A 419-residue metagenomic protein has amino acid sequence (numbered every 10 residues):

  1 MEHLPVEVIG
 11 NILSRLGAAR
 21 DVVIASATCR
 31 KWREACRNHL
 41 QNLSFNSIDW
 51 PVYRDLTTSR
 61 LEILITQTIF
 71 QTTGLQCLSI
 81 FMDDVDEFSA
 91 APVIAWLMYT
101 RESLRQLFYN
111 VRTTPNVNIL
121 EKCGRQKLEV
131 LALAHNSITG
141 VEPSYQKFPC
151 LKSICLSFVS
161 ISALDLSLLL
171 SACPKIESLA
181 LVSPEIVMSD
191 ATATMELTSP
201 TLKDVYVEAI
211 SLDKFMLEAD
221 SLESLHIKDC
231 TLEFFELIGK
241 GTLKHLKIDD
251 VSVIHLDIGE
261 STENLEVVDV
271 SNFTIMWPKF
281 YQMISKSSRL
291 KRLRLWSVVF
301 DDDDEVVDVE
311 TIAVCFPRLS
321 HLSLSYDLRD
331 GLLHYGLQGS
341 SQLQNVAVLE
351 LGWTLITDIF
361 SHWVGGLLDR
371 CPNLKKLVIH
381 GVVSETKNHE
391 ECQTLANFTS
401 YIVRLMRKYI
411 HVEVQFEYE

Functional and structural regions predicted by a protein language model:
H3-N11, R15-T201, E208: Leucine-rich repeat
R30, T73, E102, C123-Q126 (+13 more regions): Inter-repeat linker/turn residues at the boundaries of leucine-rich repeats
S47-W50, I80-V85, Y109-T114, L133-I138 (+10 more regions): Concave beta-strand-loop units of leucine-rich repeat
L75, L104-L107, L128, L151-I154 (+13 more regions): Conserved hydrophobic position(s) of the canonical leucine-rich repeat
S89-V93, N118-I119, V141-P143, D165-L166 (+7 more regions): The leucine-rich repeat
A95-T100, C123, T311, L367 (+2 more regions): Catalytic-core regions built around general acid/base machinery
F215-S287: Acidic, glycine-rich loop-and-beta core segments that form the ion-binding/anion-interacting portion of active sites
K279, R292-R294, D301-V309, R318-S361 (+1 more regions): C-terminal capping region of solenoid repeat domains
